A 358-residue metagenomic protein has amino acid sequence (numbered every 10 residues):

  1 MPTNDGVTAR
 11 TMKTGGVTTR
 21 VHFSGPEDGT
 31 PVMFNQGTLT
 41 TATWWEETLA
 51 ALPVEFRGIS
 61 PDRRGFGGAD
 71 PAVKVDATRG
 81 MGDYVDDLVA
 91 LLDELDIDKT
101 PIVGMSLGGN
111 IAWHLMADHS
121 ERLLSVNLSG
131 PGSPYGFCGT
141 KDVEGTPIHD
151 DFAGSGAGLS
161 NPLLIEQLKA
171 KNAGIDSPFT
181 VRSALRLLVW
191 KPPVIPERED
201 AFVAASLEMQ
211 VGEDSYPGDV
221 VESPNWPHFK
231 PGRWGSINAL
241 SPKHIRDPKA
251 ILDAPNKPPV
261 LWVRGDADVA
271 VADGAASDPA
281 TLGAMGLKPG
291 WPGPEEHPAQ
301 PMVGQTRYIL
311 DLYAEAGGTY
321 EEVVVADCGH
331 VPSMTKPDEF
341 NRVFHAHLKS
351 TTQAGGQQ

Functional and structural regions predicted by a protein language model:
M1-T18: N-terminal cap/lid segment of alpha/beta-hydrolase-fold proteins
T14-G15, S60-L107, A117-D118, S133 (+1 more regions): Active-site loop/oxyanion-hole signature of alpha/beta-hydrolase fold enzymes
V17-A77: Conserved HGGG/HGGXW glycine-rich cap/lid loop of the alpha/beta-hydrolase fold
P26-E27, L95-D98, P255, H347 (+1 more regions): Glycine-rich phosphate-binding loop signature in dinucleotide/nucleotide-binding domains
P31, E55-R57, D98-P101, R122-S125 (+1 more regions): Structural signature of beta-strand start/N-cap positions in the alpha/beta core of ABC transporter nucleotide-binding
G109-S120, V126: Short glycine-enriched nucleophile-adjacent loop and the immediately C-terminal alpha-helix near the catalytic center
G145-Q305: Alpha/beta-hydrolase
S277-Q358: Catalytic active-site module of serine/aspartate enzymes centered on a nucleophile-bearing elbow/loop
